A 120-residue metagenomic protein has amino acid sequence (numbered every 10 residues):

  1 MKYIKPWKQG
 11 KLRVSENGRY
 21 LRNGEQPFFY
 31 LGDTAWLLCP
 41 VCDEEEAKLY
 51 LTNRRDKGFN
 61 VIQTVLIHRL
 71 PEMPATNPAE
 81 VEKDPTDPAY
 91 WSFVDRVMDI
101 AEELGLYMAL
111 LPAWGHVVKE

Functional and structural regions predicted by a protein language model:
K2-E120: Active-site mouth of glycoside hydrolases
